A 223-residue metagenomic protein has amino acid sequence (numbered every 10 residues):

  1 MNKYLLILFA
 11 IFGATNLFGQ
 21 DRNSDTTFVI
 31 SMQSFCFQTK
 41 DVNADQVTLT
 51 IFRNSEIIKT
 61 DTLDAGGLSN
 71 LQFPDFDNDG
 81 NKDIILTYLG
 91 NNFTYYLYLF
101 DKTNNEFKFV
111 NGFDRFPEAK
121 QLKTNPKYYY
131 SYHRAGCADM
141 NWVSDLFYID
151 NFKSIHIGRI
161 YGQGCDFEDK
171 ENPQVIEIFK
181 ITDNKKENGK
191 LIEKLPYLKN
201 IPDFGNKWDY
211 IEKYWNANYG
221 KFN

Functional and structural regions predicted by a protein language model:
Y4-T15: Sec-dependent N-terminal signal peptides
L5, G19-C36, H133-N223: Acidic, small-residue rich beta-repeat scaffolds with periodic aromatic anchors
D25-T26, G67-F76, F116-K127: Beta-propeller blade termini
M32-F37, F76-L89, K127-Y132: Acidic/hydrophobic-patterned starts of short beta strands in beta-sheet-rich repeat architectures
Q46-T48, N92-L97, D139-F147: Structural motif
N54, T94-V110, L146-N151: Beta-propeller blade repeat segments, especially FG-GAP/WD-type strand-to-loop junctions in 6- to 7-bladed propeller
I58-L63, K108-N111: A short beta-strand motif characteristic of beta-propeller blades
D64-S69, G112-E118, Y161-C165: Short coil/turn segments at the loop-to-beta-strand junctions that recur within blades of beta-propeller repeat folds
